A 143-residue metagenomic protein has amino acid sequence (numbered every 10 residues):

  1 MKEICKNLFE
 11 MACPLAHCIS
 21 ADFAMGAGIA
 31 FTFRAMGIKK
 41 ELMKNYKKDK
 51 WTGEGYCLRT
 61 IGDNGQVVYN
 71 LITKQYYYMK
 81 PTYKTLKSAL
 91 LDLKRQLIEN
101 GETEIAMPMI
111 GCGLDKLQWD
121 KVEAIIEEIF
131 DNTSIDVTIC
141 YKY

Functional and structural regions predicted by a protein language model:
M1-Y143: Macrodomain-like recognition of ADP-ribose-binding/processing modules
